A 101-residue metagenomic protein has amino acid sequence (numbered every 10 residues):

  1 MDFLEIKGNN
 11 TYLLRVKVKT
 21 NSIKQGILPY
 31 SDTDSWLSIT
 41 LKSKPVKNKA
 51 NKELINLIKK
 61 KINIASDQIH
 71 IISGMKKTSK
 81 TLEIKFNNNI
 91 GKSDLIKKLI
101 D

Functional and structural regions predicted by a protein language model:
M1-K52, N56, H70-K76, K80-D101: Contiguous, often N-terminal, cationic amphipathic patches that form binding interfaces
K59: The alpha-helix within a helix-turn-helix
S66-Q68: Short acidic capping loops at alpha-helix termini that bridge into adjacent secondary structure
